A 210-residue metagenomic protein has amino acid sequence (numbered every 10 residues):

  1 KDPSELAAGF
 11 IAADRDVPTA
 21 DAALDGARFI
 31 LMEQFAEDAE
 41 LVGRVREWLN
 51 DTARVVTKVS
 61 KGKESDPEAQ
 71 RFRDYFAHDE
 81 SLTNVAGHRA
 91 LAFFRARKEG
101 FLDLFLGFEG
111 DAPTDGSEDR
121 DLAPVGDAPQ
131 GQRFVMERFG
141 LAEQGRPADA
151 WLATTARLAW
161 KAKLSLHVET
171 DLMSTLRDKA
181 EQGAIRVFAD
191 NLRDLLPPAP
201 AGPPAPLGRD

Functional and structural regions predicted by a protein language model:
K1-G208: Duplex nucleic acid-engaging cores and interfaces of nucleic-acid transaction enzymes
